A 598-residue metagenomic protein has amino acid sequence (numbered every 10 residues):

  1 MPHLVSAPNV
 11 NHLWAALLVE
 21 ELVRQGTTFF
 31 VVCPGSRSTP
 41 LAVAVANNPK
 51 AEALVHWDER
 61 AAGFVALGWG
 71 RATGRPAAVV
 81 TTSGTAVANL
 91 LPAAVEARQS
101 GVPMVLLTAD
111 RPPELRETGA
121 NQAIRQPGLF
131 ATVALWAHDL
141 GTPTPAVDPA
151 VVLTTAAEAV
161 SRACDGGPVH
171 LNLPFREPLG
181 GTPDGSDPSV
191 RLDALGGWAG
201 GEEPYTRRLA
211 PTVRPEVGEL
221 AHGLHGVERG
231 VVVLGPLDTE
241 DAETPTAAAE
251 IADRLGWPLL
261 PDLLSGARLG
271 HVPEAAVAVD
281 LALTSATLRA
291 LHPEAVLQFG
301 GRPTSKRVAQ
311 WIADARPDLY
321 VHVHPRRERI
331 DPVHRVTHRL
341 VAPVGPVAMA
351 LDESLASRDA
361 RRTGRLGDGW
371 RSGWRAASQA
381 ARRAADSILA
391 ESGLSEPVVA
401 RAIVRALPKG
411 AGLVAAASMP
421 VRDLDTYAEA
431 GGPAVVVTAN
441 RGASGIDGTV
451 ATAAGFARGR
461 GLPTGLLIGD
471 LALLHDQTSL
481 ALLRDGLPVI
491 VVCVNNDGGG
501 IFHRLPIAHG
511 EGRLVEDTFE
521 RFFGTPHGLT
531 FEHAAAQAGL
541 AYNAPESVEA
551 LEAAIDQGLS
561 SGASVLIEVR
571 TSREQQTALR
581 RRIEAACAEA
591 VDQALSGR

Functional and structural regions predicted by a protein language model:
P2-V10, L140, W311-V421, E546-A553 (+2 more regions): Phosphate/pyrophosphate-binding active-site segments
V10-E96: N-terminal cofactor/phosphate-binding cores enriched in small/glycine residues, especially glycine-rich loops such as
A15-V19, V23, C33-R37, L41-V45 (+1 more regions): Active-site diphosphate/adenylate-binding microenvironment
T28-V31, E52-L54, A72-R111, H292-G300 (+2 more regions): A short, small-residue-rich loop immediately preceding and capping a beta-strand
R71, T82-S83, N89, V217-L220 (+5 more regions): Glycine-rich, anion-gripping cofactor-binding loops and their flanking helix/strand elements in enzyme active sites
L107, E114-P127, D423, A428-R598: Thiamine diphosphate
T108-A156, P261-R375, L483: Glycine-rich, acidic loop regions that bind phosphate or pyrophosphate groups
G166-P211, A554-R598: Glycine/aspartate-rich loop-and-adjacent alpha/beta segment that forms the canonical ThDP
